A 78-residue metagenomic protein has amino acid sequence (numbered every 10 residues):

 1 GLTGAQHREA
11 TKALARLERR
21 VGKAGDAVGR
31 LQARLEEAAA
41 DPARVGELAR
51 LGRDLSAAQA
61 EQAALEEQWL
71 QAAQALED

Functional and structural regions predicted by a protein language model:
G1-D78: Charged, heptad-repeat coiled-coil alpha-helices that serve as long linker/dimerization "arms" in large NTP-dependent
